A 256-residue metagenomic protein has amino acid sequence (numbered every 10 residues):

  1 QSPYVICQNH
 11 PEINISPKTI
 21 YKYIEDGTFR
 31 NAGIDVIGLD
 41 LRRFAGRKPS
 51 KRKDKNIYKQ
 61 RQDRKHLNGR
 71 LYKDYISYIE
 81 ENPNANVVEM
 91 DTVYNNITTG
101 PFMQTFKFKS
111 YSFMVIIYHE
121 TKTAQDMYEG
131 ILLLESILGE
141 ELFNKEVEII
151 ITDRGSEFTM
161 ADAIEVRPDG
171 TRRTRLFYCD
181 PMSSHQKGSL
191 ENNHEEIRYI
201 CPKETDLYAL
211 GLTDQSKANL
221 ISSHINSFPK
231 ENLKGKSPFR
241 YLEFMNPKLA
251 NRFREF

Functional and structural regions predicted by a protein language model:
Q1-Y208, S216, L220-S223, S227-K230 (+1 more regions): Secondary-structure boundary/capping micro-motif
